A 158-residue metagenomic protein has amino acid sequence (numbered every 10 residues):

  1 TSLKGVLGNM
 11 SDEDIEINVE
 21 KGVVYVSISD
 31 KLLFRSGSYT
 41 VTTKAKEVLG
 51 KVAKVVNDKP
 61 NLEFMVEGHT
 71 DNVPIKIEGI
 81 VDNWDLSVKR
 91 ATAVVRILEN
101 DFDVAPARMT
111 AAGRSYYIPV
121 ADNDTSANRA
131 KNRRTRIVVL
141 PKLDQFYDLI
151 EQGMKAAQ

Functional and structural regions predicted by a protein language model:
T1-N18: Extracellular/lumenal/periplasmic "stalk" regions immediately C-terminal to a signal peptide or transmembrane helix
V6, K51-V52: A ubiquitous structural signal for well-ordered alpha-helices
V19-V23: Short Gly/Ser/Thr- and Asp/Glu-enriched loop/turn motifs at secondary-structure junctions
V24-S29: Short, aliphatic-rich beta-strand segments
L33-K51, K59, H69-Q158: Periplasmic OmpA-like peptidoglycan-binding domain that tethers envelope proteins to the cell wall
